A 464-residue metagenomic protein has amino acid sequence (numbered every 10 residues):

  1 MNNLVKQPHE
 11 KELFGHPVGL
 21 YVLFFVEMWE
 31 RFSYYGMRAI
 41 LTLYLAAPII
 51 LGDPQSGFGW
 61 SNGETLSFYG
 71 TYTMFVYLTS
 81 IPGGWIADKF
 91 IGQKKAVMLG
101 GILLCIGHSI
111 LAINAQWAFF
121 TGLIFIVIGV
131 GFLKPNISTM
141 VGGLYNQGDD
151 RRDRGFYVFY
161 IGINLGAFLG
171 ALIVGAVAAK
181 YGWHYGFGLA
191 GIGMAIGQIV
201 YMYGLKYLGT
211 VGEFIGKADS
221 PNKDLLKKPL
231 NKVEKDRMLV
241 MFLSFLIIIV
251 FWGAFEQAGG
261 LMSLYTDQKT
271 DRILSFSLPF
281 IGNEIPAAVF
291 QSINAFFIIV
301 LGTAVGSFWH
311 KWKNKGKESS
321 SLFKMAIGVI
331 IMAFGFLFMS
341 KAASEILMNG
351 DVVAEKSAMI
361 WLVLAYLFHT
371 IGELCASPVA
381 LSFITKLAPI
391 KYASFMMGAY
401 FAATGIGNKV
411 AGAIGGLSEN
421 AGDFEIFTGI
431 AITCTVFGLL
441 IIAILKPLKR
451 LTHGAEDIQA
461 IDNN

Functional and structural regions predicted by a protein language model:
M1-V22, Q147-G148, G175-G282, A304-V305 (+2 more regions): Intracellular loop-helix junctions on the cytosolic face of multi-pass helical membrane proteins
A39-E64, A258-A287: Short amphipathic helix-loop junctions that connect adjacent transmembrane helices in Major Facilitator Superfamily/SLC
L66-A87, S292-V305: Central cavity-lining transmembrane alpha-helices of secondary-active solute carriers, predominantly the Major
V76, R151-A179, G186-G197, Y201 (+2 more regions): Glycine-rich segments within core transmembrane alpha-helices of 12-TM secondary carriers
T79-I113: Conserved MFS/SLC helix-loop-helix module at the cytosolic interface between two early adjacent transmembrane helices
K89-G101, K311-I330: Cytoplasmic membrane-interface "Motif A"-like loop-to-helix N-cap segments of 12-TM Major Facilitator Superfamily
L99-F120, A326-D351: C-terminal ends and interior cores of transmembrane alpha-helices in multi-pass membrane transporters/permeases
G107, A118-L133, M348-C375: Hydrophobic core of transmembrane alpha-helices in multi-pass small-molecule transporters, especially MFS/SLC-type
